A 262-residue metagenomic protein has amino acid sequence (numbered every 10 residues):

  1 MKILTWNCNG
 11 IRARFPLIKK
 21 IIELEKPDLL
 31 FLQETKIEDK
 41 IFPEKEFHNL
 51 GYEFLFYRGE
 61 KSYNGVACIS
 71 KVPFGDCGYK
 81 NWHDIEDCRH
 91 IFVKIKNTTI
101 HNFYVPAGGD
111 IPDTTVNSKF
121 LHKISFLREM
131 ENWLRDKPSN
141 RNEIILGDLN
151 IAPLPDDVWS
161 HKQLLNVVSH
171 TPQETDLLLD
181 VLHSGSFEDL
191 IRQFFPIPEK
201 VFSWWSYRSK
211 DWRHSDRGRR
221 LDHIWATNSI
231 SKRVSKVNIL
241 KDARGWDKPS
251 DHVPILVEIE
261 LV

Functional and structural regions predicted by a protein language model:
M1-N49, Y63-V66, P153, V262: N-terminal, active-site-proximal structural segment of metallo-dependent hydrolase catalytic domains
M1-N9, N97-P112, V116, L146 (+1 more regions): Active-site-proximal beta-strand elements of phosphoester/diester hydrolases
T35-D110: Structured beta-strand-rich core segments of catalytic domains in phosphoester-bond hydrolases
L50-G51, F126-H223: Metal-dependent phosphoesterases centered on the DNase I-like endonuclease/exonuclease/phosphatase
S62-D76, W212-R233: Conserved beta strand-loop-helix elements of the APE1-like EEP
K71, V93-N97, T227-N228, S250 (+1 more regions): Active-site beta-strand termini and strand-to-loop segments that position acidic
P106-L127, K162-V167: Surface-exposed cleft-lining segments at the edges of enzyme active sites
N238-V262: Surface polyanion/phosphate-binding segment centered on an Asp-His-Pro turn
